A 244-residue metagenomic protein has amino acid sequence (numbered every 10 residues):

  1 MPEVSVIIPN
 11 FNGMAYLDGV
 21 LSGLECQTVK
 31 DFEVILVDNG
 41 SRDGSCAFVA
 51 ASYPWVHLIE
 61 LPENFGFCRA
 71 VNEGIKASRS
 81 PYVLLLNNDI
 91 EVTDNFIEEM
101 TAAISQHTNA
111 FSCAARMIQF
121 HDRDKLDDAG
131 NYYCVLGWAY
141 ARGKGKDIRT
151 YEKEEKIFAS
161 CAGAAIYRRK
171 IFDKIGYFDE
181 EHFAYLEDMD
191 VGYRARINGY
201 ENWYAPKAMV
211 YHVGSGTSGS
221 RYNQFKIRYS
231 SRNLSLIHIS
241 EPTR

Functional and structural regions predicted by a protein language model:
P2-S5, E33, D190: Cell-envelope/extracellular polymer assembly enzymes that use nucleotide-activated donors
S22-D31: Short, acidic, metal-binding catalytic loop of nucleotide-sugar glycosyltransferases
L61-S78, N88, E99: Glycine-rich, basic loop-to-helix element that forms the pyrophosphate-binding segment of sugar-nucleotide handling
V83: Short aromatic/hydrophobic "clamp" motif used to bind/position activated sugar donors
I90-C134: Conserved donor NDP-sugar-binding/catalytic core segment of glycosyltransferases
L126-D127, V135-Y140, K146-Y167, A184 (+2 more regions): A recurrent flexible, glycine/aromatic-enriched loop bordering the glycosyltransferase active site that acts as
F158-M209: A short, conserved alpha-helix in the catalytic core of glycosyltransferases
I237-T243: Residue-level detector of conserved catalytic or cofactor/ligand-binding positions in enzyme active sites
